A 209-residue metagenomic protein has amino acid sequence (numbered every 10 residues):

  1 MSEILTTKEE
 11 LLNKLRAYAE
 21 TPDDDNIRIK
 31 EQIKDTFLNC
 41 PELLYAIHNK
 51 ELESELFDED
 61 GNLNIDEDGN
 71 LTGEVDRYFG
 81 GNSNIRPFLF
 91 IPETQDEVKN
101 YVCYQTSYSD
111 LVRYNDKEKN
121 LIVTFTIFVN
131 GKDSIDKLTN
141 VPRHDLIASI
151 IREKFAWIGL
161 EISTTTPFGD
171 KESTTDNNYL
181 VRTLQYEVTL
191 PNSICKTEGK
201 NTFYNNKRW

Functional and structural regions predicted by a protein language model:
M1-D35, S109-K119, E161-W209: Short, charged interaction patches at domain edges and termini
M1-L111, R208: Small/polar-rich, solvent-exposed N-terminal microdomains that initiate assembly or binding
A17, S134-T139: Short coil/turn segments at secondary-structure junctions
K99, N120, P142, L146 (+2 more regions): Short, well-structured alpha-helical interface segments that form or flank functional binding sites
Q105-S107, T124-F128, Q185-T189: Residue-level recognition of well-ordered beta-strand positions that form the cores of beta-sheet-rich folds across
E118-D136: Short acidic, glycine/tyrosine-flanked loop/strand segments centered on an H-E-D-like triad
L138-E161: Short, hydrophobic/π-rich interface segment
